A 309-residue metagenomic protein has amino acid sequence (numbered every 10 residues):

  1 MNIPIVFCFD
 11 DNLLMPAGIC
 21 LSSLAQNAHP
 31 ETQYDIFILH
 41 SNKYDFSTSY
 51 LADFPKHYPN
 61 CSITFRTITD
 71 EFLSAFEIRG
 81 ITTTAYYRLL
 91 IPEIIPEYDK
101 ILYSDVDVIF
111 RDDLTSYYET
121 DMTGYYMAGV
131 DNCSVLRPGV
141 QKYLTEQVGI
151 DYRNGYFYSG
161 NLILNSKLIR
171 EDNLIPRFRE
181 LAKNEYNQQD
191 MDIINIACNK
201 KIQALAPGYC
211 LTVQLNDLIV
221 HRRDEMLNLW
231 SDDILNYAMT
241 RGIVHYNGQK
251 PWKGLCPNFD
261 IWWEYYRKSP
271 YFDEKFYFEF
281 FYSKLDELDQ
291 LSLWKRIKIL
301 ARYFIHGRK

Functional and structural regions predicted by a protein language model:
M1-S22: N-proximal low-complexity "stem/linker" segments adjacent to membrane-targeting elements
N2-I3, F9, L164-K309: A glycosyltransferase accessory/donor-loop signature
S23-T32: Short, acidic, metal-binding catalytic loop of nucleotide-sugar glycosyltransferases
Y34-S41, G129-D131: Short internal beta-strands
F46-S47, L51-I94: Active-site-proximal specificity loops/subdomain of glycosyltransferases
A85-P138, Y156, I163: GT-A fold catalytic core of metal-dependent nucleotide-sugar glycosyltransferases, centered on the diacidic
M127-I150, C256-Y265: A short, conserved beta-to-alpha structural element at the edge of catalytic cores that scaffolds binding
G149-N161: A recurrent flexible, glycine/aromatic-enriched loop bordering the glycosyltransferase active site that acts as
